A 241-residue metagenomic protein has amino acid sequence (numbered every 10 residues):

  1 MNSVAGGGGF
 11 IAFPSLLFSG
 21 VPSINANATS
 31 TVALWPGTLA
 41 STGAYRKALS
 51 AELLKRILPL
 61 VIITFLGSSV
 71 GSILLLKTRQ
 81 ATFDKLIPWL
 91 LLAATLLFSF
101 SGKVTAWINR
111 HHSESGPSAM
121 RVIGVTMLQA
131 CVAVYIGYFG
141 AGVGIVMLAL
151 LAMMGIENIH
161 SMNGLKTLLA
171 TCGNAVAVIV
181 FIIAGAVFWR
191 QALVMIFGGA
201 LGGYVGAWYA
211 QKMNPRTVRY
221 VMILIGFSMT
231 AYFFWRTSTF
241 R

Functional and structural regions predicted by a protein language model:
M1-I24, R110-N163, L193: Selected transmembrane alpha-helices and immediately adjacent juxtamembrane segments of polytopic inner-membrane
F18-S19, K47, L76, K85 (+4 more regions): Transmembrane helix-loop junction
N27-A28, I57, N163-G164: Conserved glycine-rich helix-kink/hinge and helix-boundary motifs of the Major Facilitator Superfamily
T31, I87-L91, T95, T126 (+3 more regions): Residues within membrane-spanning alpha-helices of integral membrane proteins, especially the hydrophobic core/packing
T31-W89, N174-Y220: Selective hydrophobic functional segments
A40-S50, S72, W89-G116, S228-R241: Transmembrane helix exit motif
V70-G71, Q129-Y138, A177-G185, T230-R241: Hydrophobic alpha-helical transmembrane segments in multi-pass integral membrane proteins
